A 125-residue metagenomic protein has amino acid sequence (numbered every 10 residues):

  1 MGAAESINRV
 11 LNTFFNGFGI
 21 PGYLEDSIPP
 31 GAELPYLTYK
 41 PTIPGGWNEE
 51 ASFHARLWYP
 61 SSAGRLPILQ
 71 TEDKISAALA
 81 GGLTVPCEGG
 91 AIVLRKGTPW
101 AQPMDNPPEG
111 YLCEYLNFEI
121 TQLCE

Functional and structural regions predicted by a protein language model:
M1-G31, T38-E125: Charged, amphipathic alpha-helical segments and their flanking helix caps
